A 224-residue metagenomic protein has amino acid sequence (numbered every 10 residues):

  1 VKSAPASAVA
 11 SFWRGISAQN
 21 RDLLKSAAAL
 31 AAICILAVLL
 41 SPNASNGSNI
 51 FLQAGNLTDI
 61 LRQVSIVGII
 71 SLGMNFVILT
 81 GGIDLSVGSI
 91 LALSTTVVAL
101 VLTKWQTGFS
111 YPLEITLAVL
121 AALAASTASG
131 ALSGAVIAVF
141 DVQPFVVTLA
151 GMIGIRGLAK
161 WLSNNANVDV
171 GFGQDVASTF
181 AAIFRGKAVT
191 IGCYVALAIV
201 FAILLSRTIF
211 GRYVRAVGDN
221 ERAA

Functional and structural regions predicted by a protein language model:
K2-S71, T107-L117: Membrane-interfacial amphipathic/re-entrant helices at transmembrane-helix boundaries
L23-A28, I60, V67-G68, S89-L93 (+3 more regions): Hydrophobic alpha-helical transmembrane segments
S26-L39, M74, A122-S126, M152 (+2 more regions): Hydrophobic core segments of alpha-helical transmembrane domains in multi-pass membrane transport and ion-translocation
A37-V38, P42, Q53-W105, A135-V142: Single transmembrane alpha-helix segments in multi-pass membrane proteins
F76, L100, A128-F140, W161-L162 (+2 more regions): Membrane-interface helix caps of multi-pass small-molecule transporters
G108-M152: Alpha-helical transmembrane segments within multi-pass membrane transporters and channels
F140, P144-T208: Transmembrane helix-bundle core of multi-pass membrane transporters and related energy-transducing complexes
V200-A224: Membrane-helix/interface signature in polytopic inner-membrane proteins
